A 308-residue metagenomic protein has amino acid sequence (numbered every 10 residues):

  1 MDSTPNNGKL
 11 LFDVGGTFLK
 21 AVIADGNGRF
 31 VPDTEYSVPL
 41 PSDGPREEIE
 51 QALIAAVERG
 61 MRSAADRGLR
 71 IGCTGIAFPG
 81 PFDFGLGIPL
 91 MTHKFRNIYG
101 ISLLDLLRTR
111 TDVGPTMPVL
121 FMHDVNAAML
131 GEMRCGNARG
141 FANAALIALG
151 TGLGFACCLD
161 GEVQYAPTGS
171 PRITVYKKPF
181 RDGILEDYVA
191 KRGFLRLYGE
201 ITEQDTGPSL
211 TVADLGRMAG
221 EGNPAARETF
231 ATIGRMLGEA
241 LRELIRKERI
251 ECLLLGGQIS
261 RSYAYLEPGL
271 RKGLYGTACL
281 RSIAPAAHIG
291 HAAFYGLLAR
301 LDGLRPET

Functional and structural regions predicted by a protein language model:
D2-N6, V22-A24, D33-E35, G44-P45 (+1 more regions): Glycine/GP-enriched mid-protein hinge/lid loop-to-helix segment characteristic of carbohydrate kinases
T4-F78: Conserved phosphate-binding loops in N-terminal lobes of ATP-dependent enzymes of the actin/Hsp70/sugar-kinase
K9-D13, I71-G75, N143-A148, G154 (+1 more regions): Short glycine-aspartate micro-motif
T17, P79-F82, G150-G152, I259-S260: Short glycine-rich anion-binding loops that position phosphate/pyrophosphate groups of nucleotides and phosphorylated
A24, L120-M133, Y265, G269-T308: Glycine-rich phosphate-binding/hydrolytic loop that grips phosphoryl groups
R29-F30, P89, V163-Q164: Hydrophobic "anchor" residues
L40-D66, I184, R196-L254, Q258-A264 (+1 more regions): Adenine-nucleotide phosphate-binding core of ATP-dependent small-molecule kinases
S42, R46, E50-Q51, L69-T74 (+2 more regions): Glycine-rich phosphate-binding loop and adjoining helix at the ATP-binding site of ATP-dependent phosphoryl-transfer
